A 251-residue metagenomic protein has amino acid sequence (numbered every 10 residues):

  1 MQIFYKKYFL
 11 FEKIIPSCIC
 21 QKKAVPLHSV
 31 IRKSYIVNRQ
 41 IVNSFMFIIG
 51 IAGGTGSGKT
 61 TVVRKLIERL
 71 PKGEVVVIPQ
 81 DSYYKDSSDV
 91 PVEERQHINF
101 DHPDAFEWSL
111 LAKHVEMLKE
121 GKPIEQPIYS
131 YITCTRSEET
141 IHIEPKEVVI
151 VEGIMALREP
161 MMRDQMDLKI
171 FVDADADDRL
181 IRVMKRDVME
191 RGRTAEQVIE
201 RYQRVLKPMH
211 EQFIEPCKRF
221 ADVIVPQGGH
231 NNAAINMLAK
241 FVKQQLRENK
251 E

Functional and structural regions predicted by a protein language model:
S34: Short polybasic linear motifs
T55: The conserved Walker
K59: Conserved lysine of the Walker
V62: Hydrophobic positions on the alpha1 helix immediately C-terminal to the Walker A/P-loop
G73-S88: Short beta-strand-centered segment that lines the nucleotide-binding/catalytic pocket of NTP-utilizing
D89-Y131: Conserved nucleotide-sensing/catalytic segment adjacent to the nucleotide-binding pocket in NTP-handling enzymes
S137-E190: ATP-dependent NMP and nucleoside kinases share a basic, alpha-helical "lid"
E144-P145, K185, K207-E251: NTP-dependent small-molecule kinase module
